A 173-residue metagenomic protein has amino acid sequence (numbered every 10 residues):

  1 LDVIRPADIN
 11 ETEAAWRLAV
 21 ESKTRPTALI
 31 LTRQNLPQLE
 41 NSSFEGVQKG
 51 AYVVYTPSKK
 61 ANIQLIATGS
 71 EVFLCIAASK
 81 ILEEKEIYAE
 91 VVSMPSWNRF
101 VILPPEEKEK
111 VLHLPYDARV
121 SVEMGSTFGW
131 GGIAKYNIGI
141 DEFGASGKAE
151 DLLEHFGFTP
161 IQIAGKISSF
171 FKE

Functional and structural regions predicted by a protein language model:
L1-D2: Mobile "lid/hinge" segments at catalytic clefts and subdomain interfaces of large enzymes
R5: A short helix-loop
T12-A15, A19-E173: Thiamine diphosphate
